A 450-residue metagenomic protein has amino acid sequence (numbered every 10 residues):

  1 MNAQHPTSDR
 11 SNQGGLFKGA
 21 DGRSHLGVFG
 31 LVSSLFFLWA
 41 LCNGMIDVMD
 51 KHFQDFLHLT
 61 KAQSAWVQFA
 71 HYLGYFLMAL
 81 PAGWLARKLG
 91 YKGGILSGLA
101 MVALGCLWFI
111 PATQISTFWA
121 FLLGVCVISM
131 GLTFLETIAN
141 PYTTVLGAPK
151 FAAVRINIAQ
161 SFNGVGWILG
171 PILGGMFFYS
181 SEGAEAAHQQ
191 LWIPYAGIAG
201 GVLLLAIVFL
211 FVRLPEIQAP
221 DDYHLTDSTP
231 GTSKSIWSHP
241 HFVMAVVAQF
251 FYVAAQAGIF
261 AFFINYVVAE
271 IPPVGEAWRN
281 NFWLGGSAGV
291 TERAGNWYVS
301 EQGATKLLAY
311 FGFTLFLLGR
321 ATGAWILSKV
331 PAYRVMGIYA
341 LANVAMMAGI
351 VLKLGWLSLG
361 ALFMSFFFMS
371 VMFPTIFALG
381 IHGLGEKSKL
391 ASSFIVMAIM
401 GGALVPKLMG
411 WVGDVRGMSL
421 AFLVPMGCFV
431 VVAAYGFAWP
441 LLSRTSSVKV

Functional and structural regions predicted by a protein language model:
M1-W39, D55, K234: Cytosolic juxtamembrane N-terminal segment immediately preceding the first transmembrane helix of multi-pass
G27-L57, N140, I259-V267: Extracytoplasmic
I46-D50, G170-P171, S235-Y310: Extracytoplasmic gate region of multi-pass secondary transporters
W66-W84, Y310-T322, G401: Central cavity-lining transmembrane alpha-helices of secondary-active solute carriers, predominantly the Major
L77-W119: Conserved MFS/SLC helix-loop-helix module at the cytosolic interface between two early adjacent transmembrane helices
A100-I115, L341-L354, F437: C-terminal ends and interior cores of transmembrane alpha-helices in multi-pass membrane transporters/permeases
F134-A148, S370-G385, A391: Intracellular juxtamembrane helix-capping segments at the cytosolic ends of symmetry-related transmembrane helices
K150, R155-R213: Helix-loop-helix hairpin linking two adjacent transmembrane segments in secondary transporters
